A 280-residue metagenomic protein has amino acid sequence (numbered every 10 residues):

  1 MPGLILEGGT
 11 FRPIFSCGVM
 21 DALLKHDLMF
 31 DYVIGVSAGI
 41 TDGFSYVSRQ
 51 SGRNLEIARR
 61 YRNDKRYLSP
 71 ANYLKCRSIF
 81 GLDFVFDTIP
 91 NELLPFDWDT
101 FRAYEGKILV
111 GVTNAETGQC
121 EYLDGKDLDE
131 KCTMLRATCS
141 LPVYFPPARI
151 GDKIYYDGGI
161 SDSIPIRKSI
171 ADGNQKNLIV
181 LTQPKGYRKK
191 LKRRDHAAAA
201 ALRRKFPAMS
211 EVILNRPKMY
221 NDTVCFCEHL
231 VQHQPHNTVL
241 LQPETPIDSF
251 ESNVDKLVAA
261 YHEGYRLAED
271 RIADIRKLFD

Functional and structural regions predicted by a protein language model:
M1-V36, F44-D280: Patatin-like phospholipase
